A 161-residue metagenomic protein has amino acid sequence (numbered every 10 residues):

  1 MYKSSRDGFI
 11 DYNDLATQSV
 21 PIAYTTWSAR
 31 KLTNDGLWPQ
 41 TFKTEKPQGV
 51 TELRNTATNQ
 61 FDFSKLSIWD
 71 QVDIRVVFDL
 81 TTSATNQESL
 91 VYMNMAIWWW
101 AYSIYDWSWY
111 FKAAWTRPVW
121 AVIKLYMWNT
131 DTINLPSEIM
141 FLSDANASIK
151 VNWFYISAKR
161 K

Functional and structural regions predicted by a protein language model:
M1-S67, Q71-K161: Extracellular jelly-roll beta-sandwich "head" domains, especially the C-terminal globular C1q domain
